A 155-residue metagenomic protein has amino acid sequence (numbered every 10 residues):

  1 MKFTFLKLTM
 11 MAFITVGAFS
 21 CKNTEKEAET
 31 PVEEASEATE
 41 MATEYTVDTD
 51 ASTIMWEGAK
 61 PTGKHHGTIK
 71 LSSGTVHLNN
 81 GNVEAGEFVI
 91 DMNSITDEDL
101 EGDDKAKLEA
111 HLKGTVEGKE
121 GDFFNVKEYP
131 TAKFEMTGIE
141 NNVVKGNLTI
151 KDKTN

Functional and structural regions predicted by a protein language model:
M1-T9: Bacterial N-terminal signal peptides that target proteins for export
M10-T15: Hydrophobic helical h-region of N-terminal Sec-dependent signal peptides in bacterial secretory/periplasmic proteins
G17-S20: C-terminal motif of bacterial Sec signal peptides marking the signal peptidase cleavage site
K22-N155: Low-complexity, acidic/polar, glycine-enriched regions of mature
